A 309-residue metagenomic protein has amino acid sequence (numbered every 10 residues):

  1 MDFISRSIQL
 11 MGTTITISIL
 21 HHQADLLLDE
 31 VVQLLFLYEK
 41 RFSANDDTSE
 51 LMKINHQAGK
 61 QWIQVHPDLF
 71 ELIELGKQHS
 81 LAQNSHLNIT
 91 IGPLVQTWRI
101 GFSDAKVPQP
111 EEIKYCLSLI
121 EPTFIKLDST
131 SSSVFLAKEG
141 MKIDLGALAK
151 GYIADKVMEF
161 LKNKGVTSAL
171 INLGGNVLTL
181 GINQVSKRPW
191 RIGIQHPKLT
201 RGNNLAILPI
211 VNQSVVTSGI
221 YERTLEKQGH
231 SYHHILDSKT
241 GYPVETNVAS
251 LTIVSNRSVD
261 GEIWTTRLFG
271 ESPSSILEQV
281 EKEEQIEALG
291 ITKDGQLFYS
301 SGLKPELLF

Functional and structural regions predicted by a protein language model:
M1-F309: Mature catalytic core of soluble alpha/beta enzymes
